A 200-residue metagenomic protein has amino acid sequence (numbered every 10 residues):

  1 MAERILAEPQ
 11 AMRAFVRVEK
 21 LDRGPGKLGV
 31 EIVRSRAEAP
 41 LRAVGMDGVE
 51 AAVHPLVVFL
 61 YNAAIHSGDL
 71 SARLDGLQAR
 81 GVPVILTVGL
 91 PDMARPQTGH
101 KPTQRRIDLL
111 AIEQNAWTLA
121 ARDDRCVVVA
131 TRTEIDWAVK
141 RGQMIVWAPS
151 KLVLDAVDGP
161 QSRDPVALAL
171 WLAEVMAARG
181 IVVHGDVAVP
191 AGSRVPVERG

Functional and structural regions predicted by a protein language model:
A2-G200: N-terminal, polar/charged subdomain of small-to-medium soluble alpha/beta proteins
